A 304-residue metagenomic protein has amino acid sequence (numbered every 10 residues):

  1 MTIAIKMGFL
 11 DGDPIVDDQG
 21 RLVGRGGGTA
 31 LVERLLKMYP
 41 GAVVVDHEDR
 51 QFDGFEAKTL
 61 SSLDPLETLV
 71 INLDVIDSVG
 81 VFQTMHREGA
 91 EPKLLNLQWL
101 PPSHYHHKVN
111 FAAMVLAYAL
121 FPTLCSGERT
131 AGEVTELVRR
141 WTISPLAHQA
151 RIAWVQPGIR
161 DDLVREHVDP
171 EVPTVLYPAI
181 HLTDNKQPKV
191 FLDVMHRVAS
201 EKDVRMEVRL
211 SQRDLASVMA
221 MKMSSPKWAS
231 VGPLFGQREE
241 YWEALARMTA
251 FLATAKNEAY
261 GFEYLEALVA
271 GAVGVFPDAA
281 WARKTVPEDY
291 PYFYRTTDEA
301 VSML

Functional and structural regions predicted by a protein language model:
K6, R165-K186, L192-A199, E207: Conserved donor-binding/catalytic core segment of Leloir-type glycosyltransferases
T68-V75, Q83-Y105, P122-C125: Active-site proximal beta-strand in glycosyltransferases
P101, R129-T130, A147-R165: Short beta-strand->alpha-helix junction loop in the catalytic core of nucleotide-activated group-transfer enzymes
H107-A150: A short, active-site helix/loop in glycosyltransferases that binds the activated sugar's phosphate group
V204-M219, L234: Glycosyltransferase donor-sugar binding loop
S217-R238: Nucleotide-activated donor-binding/catalytic signature segment of Leloir-type glycosyltransferases, i.e., the conserved
A255-K256: Aromatic "clamp/platform" in nucleotide-sugar-dependent glycosyltransferases that forms part of the donor/acceptor
E288-E299: Conserved acidic donor-binding segment of nucleotide-sugar-dependent glycosyltransferases
